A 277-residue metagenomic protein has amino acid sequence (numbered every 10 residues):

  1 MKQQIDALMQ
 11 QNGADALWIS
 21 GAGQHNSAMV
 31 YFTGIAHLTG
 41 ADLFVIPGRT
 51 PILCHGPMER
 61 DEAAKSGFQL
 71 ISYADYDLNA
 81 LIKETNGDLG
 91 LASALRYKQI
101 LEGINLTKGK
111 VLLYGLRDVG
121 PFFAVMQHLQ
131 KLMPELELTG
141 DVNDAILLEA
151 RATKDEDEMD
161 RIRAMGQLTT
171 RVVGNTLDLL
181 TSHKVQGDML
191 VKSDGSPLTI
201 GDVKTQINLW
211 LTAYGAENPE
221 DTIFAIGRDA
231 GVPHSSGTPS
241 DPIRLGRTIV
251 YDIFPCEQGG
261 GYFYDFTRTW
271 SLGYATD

Functional and structural regions predicted by a protein language model:
M1-D277: Active-site neighborhoods and metal-handling regions in enzymes and metal-associated proteins
